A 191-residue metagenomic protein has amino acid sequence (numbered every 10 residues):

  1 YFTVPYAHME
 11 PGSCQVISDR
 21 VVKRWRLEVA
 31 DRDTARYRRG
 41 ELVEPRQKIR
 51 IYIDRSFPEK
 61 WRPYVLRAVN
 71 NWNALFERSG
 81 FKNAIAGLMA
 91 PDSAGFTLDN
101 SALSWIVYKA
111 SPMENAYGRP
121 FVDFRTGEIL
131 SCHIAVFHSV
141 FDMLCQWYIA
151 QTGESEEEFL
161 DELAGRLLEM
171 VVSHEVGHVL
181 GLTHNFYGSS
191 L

Functional and structural regions predicted by a protein language model:
Y1-F57, L75, A90-L160, L168: Auxiliary tRNA-acceptor-end handling modules of aminoacyl-tRNA synthetases
S56-A84: Zn2+-dependent metallopeptidase catalytic core
W72, G127, G181: Divalent metal-coordination and catalytic microenvironments
E77-A90, T183-F186: Surface-exposed patches in mature extracellular/periplasmic domains of secreted proteins
V140, V171, G188-L191: Extracellular (secreted or membrane-anchored) zinc-dependent metallopeptidases, primarily metzincins but also closely
E162-L163, L167, S189-L191: Zinc-dependent metallohydrolase catalytic domains
A164-L180: Short alpha-helix carrying the canonical HExxH Zn2+-binding catalytic motif
V176-L191: Catalytic Zn2+-binding segment of zinc metalloproteases
